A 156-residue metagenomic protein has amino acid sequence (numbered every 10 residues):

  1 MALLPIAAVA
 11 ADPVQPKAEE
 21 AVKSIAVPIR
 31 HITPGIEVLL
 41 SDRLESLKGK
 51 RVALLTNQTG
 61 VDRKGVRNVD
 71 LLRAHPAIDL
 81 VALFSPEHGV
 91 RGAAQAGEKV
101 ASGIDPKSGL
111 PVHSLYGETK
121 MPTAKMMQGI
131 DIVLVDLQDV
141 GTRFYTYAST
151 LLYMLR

Functional and structural regions predicted by a protein language model:
M1-A7: Bacterial N-terminal signal peptides
A8-A11, P16: Boundary at the C-terminal end of the N-terminal hydrophobic targeting segment
K17-G35: N-terminal low-complexity, Pro/Thr/Ser-rich intrinsically disordered segments that act as propeptides or flexible
I29-I78: N-terminal phosphate-binding or glycine-rich loops at protein starts, especially the Walker A/P-loop of NTPases
D79-H88: Short internal beta-strands
A96-I130, T142: Glycine-rich oxoanion-binding loops at beta->alpha junctions
I132, A148-R156: Functional cores that coordinate and move charged inorganic groups
D139-L151: Glycine/threonine-rich flexible loop motifs
